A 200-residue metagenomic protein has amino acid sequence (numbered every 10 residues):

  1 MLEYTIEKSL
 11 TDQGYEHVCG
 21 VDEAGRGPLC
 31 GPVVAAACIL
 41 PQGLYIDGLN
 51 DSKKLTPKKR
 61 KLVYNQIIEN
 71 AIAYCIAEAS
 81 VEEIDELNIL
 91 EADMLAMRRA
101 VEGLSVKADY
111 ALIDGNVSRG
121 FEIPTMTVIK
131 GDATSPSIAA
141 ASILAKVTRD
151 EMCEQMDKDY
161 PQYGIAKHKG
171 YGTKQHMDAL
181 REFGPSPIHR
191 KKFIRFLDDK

Functional and structural regions predicted by a protein language model:
M1-K200: RNase H-like, Mg2+-dependent phosphodiesterase core, and more generally RNA phosphate-backbone-engaging helix-loop
